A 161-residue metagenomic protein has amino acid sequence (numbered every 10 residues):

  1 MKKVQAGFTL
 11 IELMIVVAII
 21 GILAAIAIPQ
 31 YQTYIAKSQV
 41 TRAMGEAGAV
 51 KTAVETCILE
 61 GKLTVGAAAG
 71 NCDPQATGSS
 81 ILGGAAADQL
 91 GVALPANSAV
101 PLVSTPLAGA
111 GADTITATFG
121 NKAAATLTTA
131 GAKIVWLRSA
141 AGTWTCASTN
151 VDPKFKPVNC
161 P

Functional and structural regions predicted by a protein language model:
M1-R42, E46-K51: N-terminal single-pass transmembrane signal-anchor helix
V4-Q5, Q39, A53, A99 (+2 more regions): Residue-level detector of intrinsically disordered/flexible regions characterized by low predicted structural confidence
F8, Y31-Y34, C57, F119 (+1 more regions): Aromatic side chains
A36-V65, A69, P74: Membrane-proximal N-terminal amphipathic helix
L59-P161: Periplasmic/extracellular, small/polar-rich flexible segments of pilin-like filament-forming proteins
